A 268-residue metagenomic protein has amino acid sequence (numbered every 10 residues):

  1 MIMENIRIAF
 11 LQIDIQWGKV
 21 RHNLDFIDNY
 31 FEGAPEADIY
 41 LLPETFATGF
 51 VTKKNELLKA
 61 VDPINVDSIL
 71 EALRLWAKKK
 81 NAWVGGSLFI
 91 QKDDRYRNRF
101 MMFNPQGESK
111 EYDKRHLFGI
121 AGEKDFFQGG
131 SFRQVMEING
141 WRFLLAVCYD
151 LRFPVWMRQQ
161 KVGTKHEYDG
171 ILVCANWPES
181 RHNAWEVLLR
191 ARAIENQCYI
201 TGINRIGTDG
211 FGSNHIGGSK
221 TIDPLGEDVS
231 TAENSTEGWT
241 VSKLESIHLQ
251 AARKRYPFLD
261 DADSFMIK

Functional and structural regions predicted by a protein language model:
I2-I39: N-terminal glycine-/serine-/threonine-rich phosphate-binding loop
N5-I15, K19, R99, D113 (+2 more regions): Active-site-proximal beta-strand elements of phosphoester/diester hydrolases
L11, Y112, M136, I203 (+2 more regions): Hydrophobic residues at beta-strand termini and immediately following loops that shape nucleotide-binding pockets
N29-P105, E111, P178-A191: Cys-nucleophile CN-hydrolase/nitrilase-fold catalytic domain and related Cys-dependent amidase chemistry that acts on
I69-V84, L151-W239: CN hydrolase (nitrilase-like) catalytic-core segments centered on the catalytic cysteine and neighboring Lys/Glu
G86-L88, R99-M102, Q134, G202 (+2 more regions): Short beta-strand scaffold segments in enzyme catalytic cores
Q91-H166, S180-V187, A251-F258: Active-site catalytic loop in hydrolytic enzyme cores
I247-K268: A short C-terminal boundary segment appended to hydrolase-like catalytic domains
